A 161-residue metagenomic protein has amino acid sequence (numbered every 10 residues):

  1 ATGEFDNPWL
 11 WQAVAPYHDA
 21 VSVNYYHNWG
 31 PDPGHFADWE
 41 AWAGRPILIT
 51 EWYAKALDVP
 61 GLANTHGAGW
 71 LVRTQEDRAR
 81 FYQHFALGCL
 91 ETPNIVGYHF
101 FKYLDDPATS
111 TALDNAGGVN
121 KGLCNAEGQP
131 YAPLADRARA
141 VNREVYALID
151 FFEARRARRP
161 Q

Functional and structural regions predicted by a protein language model:
A1-H84: Extracellular glycoside hydrolase catalytic/binding regions
V14, V21-V23, V59, V72 (+5 more regions): Extended aliphatic helical segments
W52, H66-C124: Substrate-binding cleft of secreted/luminal carbohydrate-active enzymes
F101-Q161: Aromatic-rich peripheral "rim/lid" segments of glycoside hydrolase catalytic domains that contact and position glycan
